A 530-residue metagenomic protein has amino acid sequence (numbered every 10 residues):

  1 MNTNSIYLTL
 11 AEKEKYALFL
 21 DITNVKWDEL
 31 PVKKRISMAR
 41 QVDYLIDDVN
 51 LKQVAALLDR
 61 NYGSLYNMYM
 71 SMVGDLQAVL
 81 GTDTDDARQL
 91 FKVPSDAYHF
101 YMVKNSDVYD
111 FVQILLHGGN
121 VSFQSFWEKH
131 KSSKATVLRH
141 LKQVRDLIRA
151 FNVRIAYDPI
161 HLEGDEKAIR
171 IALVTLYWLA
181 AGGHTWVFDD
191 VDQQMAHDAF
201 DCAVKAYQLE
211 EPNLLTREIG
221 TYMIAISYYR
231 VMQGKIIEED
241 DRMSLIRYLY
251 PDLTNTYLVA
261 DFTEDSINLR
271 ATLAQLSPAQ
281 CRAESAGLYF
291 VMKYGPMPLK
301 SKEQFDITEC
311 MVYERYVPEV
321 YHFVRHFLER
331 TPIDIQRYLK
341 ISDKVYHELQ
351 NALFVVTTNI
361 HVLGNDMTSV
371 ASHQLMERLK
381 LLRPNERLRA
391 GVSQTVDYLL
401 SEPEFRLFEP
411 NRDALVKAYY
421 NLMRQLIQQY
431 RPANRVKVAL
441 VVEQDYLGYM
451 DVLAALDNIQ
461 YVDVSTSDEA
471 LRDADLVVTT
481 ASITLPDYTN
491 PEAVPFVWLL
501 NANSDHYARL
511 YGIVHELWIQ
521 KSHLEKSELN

Functional and structural regions predicted by a protein language model:
M1-N530: A cross-family "folded-core" feature that marks the main globular domain of proteins
